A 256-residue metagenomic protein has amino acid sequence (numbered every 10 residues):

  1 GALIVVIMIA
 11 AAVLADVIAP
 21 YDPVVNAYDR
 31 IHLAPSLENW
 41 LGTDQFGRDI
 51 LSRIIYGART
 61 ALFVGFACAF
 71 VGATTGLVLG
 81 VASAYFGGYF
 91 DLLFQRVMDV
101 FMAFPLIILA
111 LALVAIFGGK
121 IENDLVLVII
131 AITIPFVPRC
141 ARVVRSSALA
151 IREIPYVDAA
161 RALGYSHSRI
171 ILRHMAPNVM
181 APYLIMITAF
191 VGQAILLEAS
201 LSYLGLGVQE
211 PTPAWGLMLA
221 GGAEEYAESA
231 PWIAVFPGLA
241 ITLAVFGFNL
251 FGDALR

Functional and structural regions predicted by a protein language model:
G1-L77, V81-A82, Y89, A103 (+9 more regions): Gly/Trp-centered helix-boundary motif
I4-V5, R53, Q95, L111-A112 (+4 more regions): Residue-level recognition of transmembrane alpha-helices in multi-pass small-molecule transporters/permeases
W40, D44, T74, A84-G88 (+3 more regions): Generic hydrophobic transmembrane alpha-helix motif, especially the helices
R48-F63, A67, G87-Q95, L149-E153 (+1 more regions): Amphipathic cytosolic juxtamembrane alpha-helices at the membrane-cytosol interface of multi-pass membrane transporters
T60-V64, L79, Q95, V126-I130 (+5 more regions): Short alpha-helical transmembrane interface motifs in multi-pass membrane proteins
A82-S83, L113-F117, V144, V157 (+3 more regions): Hydrophobic alpha-helical interface/terminus motif in multipass membrane transporters
I108-L111, I116, I129, T133-F136 (+1 more regions): Non-cytoplasmic
F117-D124, I132-P135, A181-A189, A230-R256: C-terminal transmembrane helix and the adjacent membrane-cytosol boundary/short C-terminal tail of inner/organellar
